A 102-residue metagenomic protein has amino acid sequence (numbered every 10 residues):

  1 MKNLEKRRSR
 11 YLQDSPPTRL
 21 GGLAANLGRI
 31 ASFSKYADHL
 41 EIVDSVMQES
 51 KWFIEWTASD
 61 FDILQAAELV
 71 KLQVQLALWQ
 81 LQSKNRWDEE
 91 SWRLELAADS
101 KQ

Functional and structural regions predicted by a protein language model:
M1-Q102: Surface-exposed peri-terminal alpha-helical interaction modules
